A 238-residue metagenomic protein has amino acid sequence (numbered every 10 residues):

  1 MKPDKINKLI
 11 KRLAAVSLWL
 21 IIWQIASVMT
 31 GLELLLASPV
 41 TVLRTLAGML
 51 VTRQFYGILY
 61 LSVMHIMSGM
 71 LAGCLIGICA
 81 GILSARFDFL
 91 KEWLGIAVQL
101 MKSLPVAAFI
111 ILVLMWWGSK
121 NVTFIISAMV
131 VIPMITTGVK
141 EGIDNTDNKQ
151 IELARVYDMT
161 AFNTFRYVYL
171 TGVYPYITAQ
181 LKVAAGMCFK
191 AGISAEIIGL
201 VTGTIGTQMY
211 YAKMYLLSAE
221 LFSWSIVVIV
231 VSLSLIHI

Functional and structural regions predicted by a protein language model:
P3, M29-L71: Periplasmic/extracellular loop-to-transmembrane helix junction in inner-membrane transport proteins
N7, K11-T30: N-terminal signal-anchor transmembrane alpha helix
S68-V98: Transmembrane-helix boundary motif in ABC transporter permease subunits
Q99-M134, E141: Generic hydrophobic transmembrane alpha-helix motif, especially the helices
I125, M129, F162-A195: Transmembrane alpha-helices
G138-I177, M209: Short cytoplasmic-facing helical segments at TM-TM junctions of multi-pass membrane proteins
Q180-S232: Non-cytoplasmic
I236-I238: Conserved small/polar residues in nucleotide/adenosyl-binding loops
